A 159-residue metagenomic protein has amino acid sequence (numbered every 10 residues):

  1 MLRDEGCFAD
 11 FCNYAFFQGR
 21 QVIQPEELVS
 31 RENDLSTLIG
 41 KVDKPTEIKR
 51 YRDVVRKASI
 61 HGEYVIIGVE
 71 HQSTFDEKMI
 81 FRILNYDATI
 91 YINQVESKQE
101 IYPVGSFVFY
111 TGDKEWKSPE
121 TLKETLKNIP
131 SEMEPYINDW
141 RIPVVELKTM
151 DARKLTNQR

Functional and structural regions predicted by a protein language model:
M1-R159: Conserved single-residue anchors adjacent to enzymatic active/cofactor-binding motifs
